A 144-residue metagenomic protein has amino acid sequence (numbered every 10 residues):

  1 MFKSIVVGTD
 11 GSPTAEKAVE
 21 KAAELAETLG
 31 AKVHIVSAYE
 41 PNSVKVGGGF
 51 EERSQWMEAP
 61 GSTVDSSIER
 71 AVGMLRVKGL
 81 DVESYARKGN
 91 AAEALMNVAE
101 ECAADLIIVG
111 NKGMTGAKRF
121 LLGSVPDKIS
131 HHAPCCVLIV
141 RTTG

Functional and structural regions predicted by a protein language model:
K3-R53, M74, K78: Small/aliphatic-rich secondary-structure junction motif
H34, E83, L138: Conserved beta-strand positions in the Rossmann-like core of class I SAM-dependent methyltransferases
S37-A38, G110-K112, R141-T142: Short secondary-structure boundary segments
F50-S54, E101-A103, V125-P126: Short, hinge-like loop/turn segments at secondary-structure boundaries
E52-S66: A short acidic, glycine-rich active-site loop that binds or catalyzes chemistry on phosphate/adenosine moieties
G73-I107, G144: Structural beta-alpha unit
V109-H131: Glycine-rich, Arg-bearing micro-motifs that act as flexible, cationic patches
